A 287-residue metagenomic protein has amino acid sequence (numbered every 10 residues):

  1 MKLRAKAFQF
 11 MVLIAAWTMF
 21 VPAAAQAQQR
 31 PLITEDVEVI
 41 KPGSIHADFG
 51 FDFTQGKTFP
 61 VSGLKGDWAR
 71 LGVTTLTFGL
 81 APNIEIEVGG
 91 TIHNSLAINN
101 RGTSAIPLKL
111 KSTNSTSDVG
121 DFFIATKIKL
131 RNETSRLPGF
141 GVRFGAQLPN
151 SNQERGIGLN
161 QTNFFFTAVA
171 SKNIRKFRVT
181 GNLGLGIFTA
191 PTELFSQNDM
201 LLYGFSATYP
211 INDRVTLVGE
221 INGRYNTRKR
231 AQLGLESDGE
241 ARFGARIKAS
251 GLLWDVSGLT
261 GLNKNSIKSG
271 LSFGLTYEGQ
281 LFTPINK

Functional and structural regions predicted by a protein language model:
M1, F20, P107-K109: Short, flexible coil/linker elements and helix-boundary hinge sites characteristic of intrinsically disordered
M1-V12, T18: Bacterial N-terminal signal peptides that target proteins for export
A7, A24-A27: Intrinsically disordered, low-complexity regions enriched for glutamine and histidine
A16-A25: C-terminal segment of classical bacterial N-terminal signal peptides
Q26-T276, Q280-K287: Transmembrane beta-barrel domains of Gram-negative outer membranes and organellar outer membranes
